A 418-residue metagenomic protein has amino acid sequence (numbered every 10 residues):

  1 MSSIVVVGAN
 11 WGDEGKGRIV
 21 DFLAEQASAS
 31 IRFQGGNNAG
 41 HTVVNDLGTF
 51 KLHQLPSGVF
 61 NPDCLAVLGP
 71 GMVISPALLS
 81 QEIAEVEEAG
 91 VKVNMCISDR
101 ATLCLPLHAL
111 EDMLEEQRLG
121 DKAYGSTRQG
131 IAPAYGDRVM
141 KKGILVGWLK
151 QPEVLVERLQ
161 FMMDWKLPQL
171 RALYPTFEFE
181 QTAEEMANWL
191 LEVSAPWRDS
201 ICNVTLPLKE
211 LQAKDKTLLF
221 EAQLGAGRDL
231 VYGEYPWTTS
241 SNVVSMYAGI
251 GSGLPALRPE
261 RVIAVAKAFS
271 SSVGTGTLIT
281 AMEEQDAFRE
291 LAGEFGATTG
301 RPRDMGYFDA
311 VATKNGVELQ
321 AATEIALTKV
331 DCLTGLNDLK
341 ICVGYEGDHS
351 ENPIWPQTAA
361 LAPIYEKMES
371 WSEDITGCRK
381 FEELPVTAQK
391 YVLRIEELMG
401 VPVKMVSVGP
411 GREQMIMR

Functional and structural regions predicted by a protein language model:
M1-R418: Non-transmembrane, aqueous-exposed alpha-helical and coiled segments at domain scale
